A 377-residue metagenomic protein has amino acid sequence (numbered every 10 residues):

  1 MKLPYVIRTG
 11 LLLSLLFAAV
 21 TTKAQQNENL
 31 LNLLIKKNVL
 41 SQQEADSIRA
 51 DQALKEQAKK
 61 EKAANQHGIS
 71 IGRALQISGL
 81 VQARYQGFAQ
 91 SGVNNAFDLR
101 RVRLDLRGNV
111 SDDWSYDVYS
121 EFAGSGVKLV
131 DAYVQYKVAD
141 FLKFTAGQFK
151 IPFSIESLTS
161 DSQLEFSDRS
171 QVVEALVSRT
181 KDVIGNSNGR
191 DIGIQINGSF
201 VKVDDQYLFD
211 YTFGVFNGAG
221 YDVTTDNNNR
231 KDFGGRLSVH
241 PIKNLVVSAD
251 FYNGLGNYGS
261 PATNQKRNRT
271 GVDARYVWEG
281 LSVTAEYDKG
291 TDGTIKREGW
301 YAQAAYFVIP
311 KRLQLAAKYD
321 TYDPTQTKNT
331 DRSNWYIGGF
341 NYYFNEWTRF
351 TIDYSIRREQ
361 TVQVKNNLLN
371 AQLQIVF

Functional and structural regions predicted by a protein language model:
M1-L11: Bacterial N-terminal signal peptides that target proteins for export
T22-Q82: N-terminal periplasmic/intermembrane-space "pro-region" immediately following the signal or transit peptide
L34, Q206-L208, D222-N227, S260-P261: A short secondary-structure junction signal
Q66-G218, N227-F233, S238-V247, Y301-F307 (+3 more regions): Outer membrane beta-barrel
A89-G92, S111, Y133-K137, K143-Q148 (+3 more regions): Outer-membrane beta-barrel pore domains
T212-T224, G254, Y258-G259: Active-site-proximal beta-alpha loop/turn segments in soluble metabolic enzymes
